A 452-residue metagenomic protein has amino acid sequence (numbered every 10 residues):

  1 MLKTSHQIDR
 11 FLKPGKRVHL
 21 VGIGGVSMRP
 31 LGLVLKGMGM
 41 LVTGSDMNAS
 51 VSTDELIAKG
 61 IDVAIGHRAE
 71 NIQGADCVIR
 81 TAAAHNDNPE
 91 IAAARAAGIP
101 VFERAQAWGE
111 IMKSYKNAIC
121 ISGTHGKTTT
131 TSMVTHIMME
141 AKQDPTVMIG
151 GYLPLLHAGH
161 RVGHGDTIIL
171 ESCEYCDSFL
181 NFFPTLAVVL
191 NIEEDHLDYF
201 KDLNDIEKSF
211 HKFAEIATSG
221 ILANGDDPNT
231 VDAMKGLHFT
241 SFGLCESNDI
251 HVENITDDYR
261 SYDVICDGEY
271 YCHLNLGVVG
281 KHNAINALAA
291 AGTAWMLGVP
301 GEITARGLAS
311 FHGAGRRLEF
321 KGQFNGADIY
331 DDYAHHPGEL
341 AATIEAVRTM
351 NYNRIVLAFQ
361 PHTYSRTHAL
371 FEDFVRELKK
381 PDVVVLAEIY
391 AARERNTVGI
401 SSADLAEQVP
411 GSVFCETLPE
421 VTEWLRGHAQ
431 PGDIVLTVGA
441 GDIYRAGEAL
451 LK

Functional and structural regions predicted by a protein language model:
L2-T4, I8-H19, S27, L31-M38 (+2 more regions): Nucleotide phosphate-binding/pyrophosphate-handling subdomain across enzymes that bind or process nucleotide phosphates
D9-F11, L31-M40, I57, N71 (+5 more regions): Phosphate-binding loop of NTP-binding sites
V18-I23, V438: Conserved N-terminal Rossmann-fold NAD(P)-binding element of oxidoreductases
L41-E55: NAD(P)-binding Rossmann-fold cofactor-contacting core
S45-D46, A64-H67, F102-G109, M148-I149 (+5 more regions): Beta-strand->loop->alpha-helix junctions that form or flank phosphate-binding loops in nucleotide-handling enzymes
I57-Q73: Glycine-rich, highly charged phosphate/nucleotide-binding loops
H238, V375-P431: C-terminal helical cap/extension that packs against the catalytic core of soluble nucleotide-cofactor enzymes
